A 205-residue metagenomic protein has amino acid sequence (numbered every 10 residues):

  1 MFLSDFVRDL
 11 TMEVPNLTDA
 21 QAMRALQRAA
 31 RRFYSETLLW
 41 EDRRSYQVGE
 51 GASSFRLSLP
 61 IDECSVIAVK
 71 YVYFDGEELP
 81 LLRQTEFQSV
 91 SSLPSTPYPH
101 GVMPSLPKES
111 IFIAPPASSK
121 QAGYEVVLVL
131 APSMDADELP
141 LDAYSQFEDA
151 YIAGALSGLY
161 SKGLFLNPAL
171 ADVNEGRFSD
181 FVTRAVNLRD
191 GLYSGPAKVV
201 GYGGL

Functional and structural regions predicted by a protein language model:
M1-L205: Glycine-enriched, solvent-exposed interface loops adjoining structured elements
